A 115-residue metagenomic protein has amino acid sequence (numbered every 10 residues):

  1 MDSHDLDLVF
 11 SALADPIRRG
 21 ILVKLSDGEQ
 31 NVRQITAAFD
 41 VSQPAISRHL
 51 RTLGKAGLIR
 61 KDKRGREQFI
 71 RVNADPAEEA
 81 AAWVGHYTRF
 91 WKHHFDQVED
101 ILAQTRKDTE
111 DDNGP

Functional and structural regions predicted by a protein language model:
M1-D5, K24-A38, Q43, T52-K55 (+2 more regions): C-terminal regulatory/oligomerization modules of transcriptional regulators
D7-S11: Conserved N-terminal beta-strand and adjoining loop/helix that marks the start of the Nudix/MutT-like hydrolase domain
A12-I17: Short helix-coil-helix linker/hinge
R19-I21: Pre-recognition alpha-helix immediately N-terminal to the DNA-recognition helix within helix-turn-helix or winged-helix
H49: Residues within the DNA-recognition helix of helix-turn-helix
K63-F69: Short, Lys/Arg-rich nucleic-acid/phosphate-binding segment
